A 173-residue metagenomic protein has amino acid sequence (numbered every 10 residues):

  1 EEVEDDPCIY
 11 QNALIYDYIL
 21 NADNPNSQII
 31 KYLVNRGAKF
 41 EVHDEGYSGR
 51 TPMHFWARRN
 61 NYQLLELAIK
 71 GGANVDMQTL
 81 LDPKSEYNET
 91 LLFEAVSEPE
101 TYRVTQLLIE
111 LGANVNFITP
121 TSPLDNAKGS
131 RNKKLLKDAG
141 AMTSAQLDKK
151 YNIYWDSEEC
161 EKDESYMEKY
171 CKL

Functional and structural regions predicted by a protein language model:
E1-E4, K31-F40, E66-V75, Q106-N114 (+1 more regions): Ankyrin repeat domain, specifically the short helix-to-loop turn at the C-terminus of the second helix of each repeat
E2-L20, V42-H54, Q78-E94, F117-N126 (+1 more regions): Ankyrin-repeat boundary/"N-cap" motif
A22-P25, N60, P99-E100, R131: Ankyrin-repeat intra-repeat helix-capping/turn positions
Y102, V115-F117: Substrate-binding/catalytic groove segments of enzymes that remodel or degrade extracellular structural polymers
L111, K128-L173: Ankyrin-repeat-protein effector appendages
